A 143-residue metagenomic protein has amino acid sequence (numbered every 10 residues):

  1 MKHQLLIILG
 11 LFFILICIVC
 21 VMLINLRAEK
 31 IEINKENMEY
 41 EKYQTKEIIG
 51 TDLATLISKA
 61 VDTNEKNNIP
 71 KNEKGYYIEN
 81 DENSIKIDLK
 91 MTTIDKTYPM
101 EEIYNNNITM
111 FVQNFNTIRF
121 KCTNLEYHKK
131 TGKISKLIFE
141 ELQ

Functional and structural regions predicted by a protein language model:
M1-L6: N-terminal positive-inside, membrane-proximal cytosolic segments immediately preceding the first
I8-M22: Hydrophobic membrane-insertion alpha-helices, especially the h-region of bacterial N-terminal signal peptides
M22-Q143: N-terminal export/assembly leader peptides and their processing motifs that target proteins to secretory
